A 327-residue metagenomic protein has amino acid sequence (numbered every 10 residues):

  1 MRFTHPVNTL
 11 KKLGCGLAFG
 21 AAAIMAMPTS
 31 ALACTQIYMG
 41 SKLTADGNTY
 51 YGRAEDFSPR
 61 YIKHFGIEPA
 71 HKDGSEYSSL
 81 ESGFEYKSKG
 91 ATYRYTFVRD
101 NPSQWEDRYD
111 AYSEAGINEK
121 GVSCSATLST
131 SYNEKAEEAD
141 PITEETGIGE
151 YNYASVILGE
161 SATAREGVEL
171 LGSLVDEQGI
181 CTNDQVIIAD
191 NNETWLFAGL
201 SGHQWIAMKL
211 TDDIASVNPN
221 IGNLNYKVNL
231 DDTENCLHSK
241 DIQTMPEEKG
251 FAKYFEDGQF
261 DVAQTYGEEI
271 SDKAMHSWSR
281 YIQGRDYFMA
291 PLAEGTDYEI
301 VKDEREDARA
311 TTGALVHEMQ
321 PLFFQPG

Functional and structural regions predicted by a protein language model:
R2-L17: Bacterial N-terminal signal peptides that target proteins for export
C15, A22-A31: C-terminal segment of classical bacterial N-terminal signal peptides
C34-E150, L170-T312, E318-P321: A contiguous strand-loop segment
A154-E160: Short, well-ordered beta-strand elements within core beta-sheets of diverse protein domains
